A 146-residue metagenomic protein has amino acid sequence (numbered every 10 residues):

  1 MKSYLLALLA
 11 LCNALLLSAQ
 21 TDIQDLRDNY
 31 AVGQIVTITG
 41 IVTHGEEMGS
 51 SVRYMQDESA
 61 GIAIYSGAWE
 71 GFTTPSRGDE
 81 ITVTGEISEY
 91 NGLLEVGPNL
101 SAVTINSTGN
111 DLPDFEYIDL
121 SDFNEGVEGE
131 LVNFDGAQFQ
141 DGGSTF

Functional and structural regions predicted by a protein language model:
M1-Y4: Positively charged n-region of N-terminal signal peptides that target proteins for export
L6-L9: Sec-dependent N-terminal signal peptides
A19-F146: Extended non-catalytic accessory segments flanking core domains
